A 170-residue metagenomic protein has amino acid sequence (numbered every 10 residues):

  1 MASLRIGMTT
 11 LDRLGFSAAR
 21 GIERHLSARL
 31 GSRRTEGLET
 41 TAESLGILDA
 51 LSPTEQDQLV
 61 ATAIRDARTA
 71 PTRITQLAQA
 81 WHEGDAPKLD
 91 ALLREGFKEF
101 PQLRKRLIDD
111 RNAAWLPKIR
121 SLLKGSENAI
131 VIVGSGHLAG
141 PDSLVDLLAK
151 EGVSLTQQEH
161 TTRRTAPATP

Functional and structural regions predicted by a protein language model:
M1-L103, L107: Structured, acidic catalytic/metal-binding patches in enzyme active sites
K105-P170: C-terminal soluble interaction/assembly domains
